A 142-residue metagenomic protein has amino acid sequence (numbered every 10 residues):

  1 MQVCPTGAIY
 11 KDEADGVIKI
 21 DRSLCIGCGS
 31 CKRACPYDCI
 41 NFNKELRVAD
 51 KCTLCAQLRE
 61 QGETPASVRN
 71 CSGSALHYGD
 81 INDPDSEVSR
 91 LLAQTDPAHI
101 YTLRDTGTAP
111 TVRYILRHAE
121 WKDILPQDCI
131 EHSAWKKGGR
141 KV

Functional and structural regions predicted by a protein language model:
M1-V142: Non-ligating segments of multi-cofactor redox enzymes
